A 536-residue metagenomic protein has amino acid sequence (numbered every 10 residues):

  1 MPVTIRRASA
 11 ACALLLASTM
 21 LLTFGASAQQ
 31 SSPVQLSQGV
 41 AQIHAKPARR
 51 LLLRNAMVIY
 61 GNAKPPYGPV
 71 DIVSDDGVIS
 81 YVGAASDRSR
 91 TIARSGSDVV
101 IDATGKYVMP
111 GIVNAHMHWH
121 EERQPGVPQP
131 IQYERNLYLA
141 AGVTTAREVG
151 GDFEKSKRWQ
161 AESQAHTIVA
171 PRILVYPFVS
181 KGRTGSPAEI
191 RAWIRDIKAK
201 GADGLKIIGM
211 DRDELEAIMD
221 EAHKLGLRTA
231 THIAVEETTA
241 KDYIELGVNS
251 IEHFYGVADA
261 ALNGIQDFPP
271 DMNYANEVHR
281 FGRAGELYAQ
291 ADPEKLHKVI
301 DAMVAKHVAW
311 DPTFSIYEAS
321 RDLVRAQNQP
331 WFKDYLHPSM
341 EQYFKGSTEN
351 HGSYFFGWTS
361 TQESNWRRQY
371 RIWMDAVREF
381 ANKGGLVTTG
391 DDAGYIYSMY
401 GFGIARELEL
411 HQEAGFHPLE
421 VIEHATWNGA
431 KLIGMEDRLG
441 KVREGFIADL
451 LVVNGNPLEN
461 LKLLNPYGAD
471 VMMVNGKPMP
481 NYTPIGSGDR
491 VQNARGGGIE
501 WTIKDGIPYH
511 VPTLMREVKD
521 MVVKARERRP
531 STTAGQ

Functional and structural regions predicted by a protein language model:
M1-L14: Bacterial N-terminal signal peptides that target proteins for export
A11-T23: Bacterial N-terminal signal peptides
P33-R50, V58, K64-M109: Histidine-rich, glycine-flanked metal-binding segment
G39-I43, V58-D71, A85-R90, M399 (+2 more regions): Acidic, glycine-enriched loop/beta-strand segments at the rims of small-molecule binding/catalytic pockets
A103-T167, G185, K241-G256, D271-M272: Metal-associated gating/positioning segment near the N- to mid-region
E134-E154, A170-F178, K198-M210, M219 (+4 more regions): Divalent metal-dependent hydrolysis catalytic cores, especially in the metallo-beta-lactamase
F153-W159, G209-E221, G264-P270: Active-site-adjacent beta->alpha loops and helix N-cap segments on the catalytic face of soluble alpha/beta enzymes
W193-D203, V257-A414, K519-Q536: Active-site neighborhoods of metal-dependent hydrolases
